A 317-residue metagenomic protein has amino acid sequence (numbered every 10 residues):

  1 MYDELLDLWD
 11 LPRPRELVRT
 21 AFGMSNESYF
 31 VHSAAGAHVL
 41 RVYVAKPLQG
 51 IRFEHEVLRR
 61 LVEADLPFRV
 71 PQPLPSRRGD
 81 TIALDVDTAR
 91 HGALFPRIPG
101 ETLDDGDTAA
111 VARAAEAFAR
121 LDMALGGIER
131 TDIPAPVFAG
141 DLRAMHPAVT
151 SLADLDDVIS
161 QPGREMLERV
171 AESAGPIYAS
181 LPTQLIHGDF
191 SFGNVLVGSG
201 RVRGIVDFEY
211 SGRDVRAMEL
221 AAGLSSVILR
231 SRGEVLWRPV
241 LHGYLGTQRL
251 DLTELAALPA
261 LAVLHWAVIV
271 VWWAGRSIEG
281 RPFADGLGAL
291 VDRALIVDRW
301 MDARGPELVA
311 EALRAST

Functional and structural regions predicted by a protein language model:
M1-W9, E129-T131, A144-G188, V309 (+1 more regions): An alpha-helical support segment within catalytic cores of ATP-dependent transferases
L11-V18: Conserved N-terminal boundary motif of the eukaryotic protein kinase catalytic domain
A21-A34, V39-L40, P73, E172-M218 (+1 more regions): Active-site acidic catalytic loop and adjacent metal/ATP-binding pocket of ATP-dependent phosphoryl transfer enzymes
V42-A89, G106-R113: A conserved alpha-helical element in kinase catalytic cores
T88-E101: Conserved short submotifs of the Hanks-type protein kinase catalytic core that shape the nucleotide-binding pocket
D104-Q161, T183, D285-A289: A cross-family kinase active-site recognition segment
V149-D154, I269-T317: ATP/Mg2+ or Mg2+-diphosphate-binding catalytic cores that bind nucleotide phosphates or diphosphates via glycine-rich
A217-R249, V263-P282: Active-site activation/catalytic loop segments of kinase-like enzymes and analogous catalytic loops in related
